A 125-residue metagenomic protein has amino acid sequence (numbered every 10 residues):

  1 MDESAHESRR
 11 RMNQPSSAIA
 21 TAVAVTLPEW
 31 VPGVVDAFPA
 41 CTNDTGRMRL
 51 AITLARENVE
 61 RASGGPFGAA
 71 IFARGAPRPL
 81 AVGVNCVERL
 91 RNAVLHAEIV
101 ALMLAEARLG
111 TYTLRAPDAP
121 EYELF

Functional and structural regions predicted by a protein language model:
Q14-P39, A107-F125: Cysteine/selenocysteine-centered motifs that mediate thiol-based redox chemistry or coordinate metal-sulfur cofactors
D36-G64: Short, basic/aromatic recognition patches
A51, G68, A101: Conserved hydrophobic/aromatic pocket- or pore-lining residues that grip, position, or stack substrates in active sites
P66-A73: Short beta-strand scaffold segments in enzyme catalytic cores
R74-L80: Short, glycine-anchored, charge-dense loop/turn motifs used at functional sites
A81-F125: Zn2+-dependent cytidine deaminase-like catalytic core
